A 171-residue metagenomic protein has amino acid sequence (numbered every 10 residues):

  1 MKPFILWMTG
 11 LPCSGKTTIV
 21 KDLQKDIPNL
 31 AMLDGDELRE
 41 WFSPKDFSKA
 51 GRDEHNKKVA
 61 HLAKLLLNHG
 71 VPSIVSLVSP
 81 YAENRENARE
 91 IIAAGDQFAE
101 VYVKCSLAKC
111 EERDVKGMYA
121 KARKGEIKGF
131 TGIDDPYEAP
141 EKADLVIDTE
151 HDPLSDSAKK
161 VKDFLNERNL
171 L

Functional and structural regions predicted by a protein language model:
M1-I5: Extreme N-terminal, non-catalytic leader segments that precede Walker-type/kinase nucleotide-binding cores
M8: Hydrophobic anchor at the beta1->P-loop junction of P-loop NTPases
P12: The conserved Walker
K16: Conserved lysine of the Walker
V20-H61: Conserved substrate/cofactor phosphate-moiety recognition/catalytic segment in nucleotide-dependent phosphotransferases
L30-M32, F98-E100, D144-V146: Conserved beta-strand scaffold positions in the cores of enzyme catalytic domains, especially in NTP/NDP-utilizing
D46, A63-P72, V78-R123, G129: ATP-dependent NMP and nucleoside kinases share a basic, alpha-helical "lid"
K104-L107, E112-K160, R168-L171: Small-molecule kinase domains that catalyze NTP-dependent phosphoryl transfer to phosphate-bearing small molecules
